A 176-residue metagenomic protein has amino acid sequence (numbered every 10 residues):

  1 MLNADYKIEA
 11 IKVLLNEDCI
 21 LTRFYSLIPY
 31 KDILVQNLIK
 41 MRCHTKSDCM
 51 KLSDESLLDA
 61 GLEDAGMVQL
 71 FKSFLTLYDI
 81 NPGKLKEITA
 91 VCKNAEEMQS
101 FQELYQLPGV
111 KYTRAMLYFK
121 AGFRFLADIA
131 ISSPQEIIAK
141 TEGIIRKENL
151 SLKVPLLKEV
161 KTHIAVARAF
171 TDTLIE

Functional and structural regions predicted by a protein language model:
M1-E176: C-terminal extensions
